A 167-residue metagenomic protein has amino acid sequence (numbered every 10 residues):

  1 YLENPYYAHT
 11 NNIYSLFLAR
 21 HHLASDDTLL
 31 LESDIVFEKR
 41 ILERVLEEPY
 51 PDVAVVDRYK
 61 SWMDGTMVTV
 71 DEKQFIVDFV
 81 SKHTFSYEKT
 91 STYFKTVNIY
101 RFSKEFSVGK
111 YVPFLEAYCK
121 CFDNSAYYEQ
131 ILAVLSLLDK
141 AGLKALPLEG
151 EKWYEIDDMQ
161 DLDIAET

Functional and structural regions predicted by a protein language model:
Y1-T66: Conserved beta-loop-beta/alpha segment of the NTase-like Rossmann-fold superfamily that binds/positions NTPs
Y6-A8, Y59-K60, Q74, H83 (+2 more regions): Residue-level detector of flexible, active-site-proximal loop/helix-junction positions within diverse enzyme catalytic
A8-N11, S81-K82, S136-L138: Short, motif-level signal for alpha-helix interfacial/capping segments enriched in acidic residues and aromatics/proline
I13-L23, M67-Q74, T96-Y100, D157-T167: Hydrophobic transmembrane alpha-helix bundles
S25, E47, D71, L138-K140: Short, well-ordered coil/turn elements that cap or connect secondary structure elements
E38-Y118: Conserved core of the sugar-phosphate nucleotidyltransferase
Y93-T167: Conserved alpha/beta core of the MobA/IspD/sugar-nucleotide pyrophosphorylase nucleotidyltransferase superfamily
